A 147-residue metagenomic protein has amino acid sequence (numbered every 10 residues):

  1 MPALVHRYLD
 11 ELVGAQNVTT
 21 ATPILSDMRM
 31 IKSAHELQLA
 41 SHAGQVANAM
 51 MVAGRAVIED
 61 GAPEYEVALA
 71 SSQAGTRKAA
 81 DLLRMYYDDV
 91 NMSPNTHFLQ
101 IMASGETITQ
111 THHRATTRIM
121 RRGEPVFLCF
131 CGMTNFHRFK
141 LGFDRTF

Functional and structural regions predicted by a protein language model:
M1-N91: Flexible, acidic/His-enriched mid-domain "rim/lid" segments that flank
P2-H6, R114, K140: Conserved strand-to-helix beginnings and helix N-cap segments that scaffold or border functional pockets
L9, V90-S93, M102, F147: Generic structural hydrophobic/aromatic packing signal, biased to beta-strands
Y65, T109, T146: Short, electropositive, low-hydrophobicity segments enriched in small/polar residues
P94-F139: Acidic/histidine-enriched ion/cofactor-binding microenvironments in catalytic or ligand-binding pockets
R138-F147: Short, compositionally biased
